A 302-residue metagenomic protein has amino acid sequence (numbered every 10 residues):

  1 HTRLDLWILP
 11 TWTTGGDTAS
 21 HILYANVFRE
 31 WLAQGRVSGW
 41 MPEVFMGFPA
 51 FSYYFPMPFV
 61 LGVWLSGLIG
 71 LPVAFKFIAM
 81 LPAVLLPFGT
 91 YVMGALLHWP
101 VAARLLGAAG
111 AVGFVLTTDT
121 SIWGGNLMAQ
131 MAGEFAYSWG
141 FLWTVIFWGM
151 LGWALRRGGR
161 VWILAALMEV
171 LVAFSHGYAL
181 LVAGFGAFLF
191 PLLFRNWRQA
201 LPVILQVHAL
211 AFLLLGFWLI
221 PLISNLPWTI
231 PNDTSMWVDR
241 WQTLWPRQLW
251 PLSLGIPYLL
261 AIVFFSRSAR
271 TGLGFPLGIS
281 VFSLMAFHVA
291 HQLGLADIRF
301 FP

Functional and structural regions predicted by a protein language model:
H1-P302: Membrane-embedded transmembrane-helix bundle of lipid-linked glycan/lipid transferases
